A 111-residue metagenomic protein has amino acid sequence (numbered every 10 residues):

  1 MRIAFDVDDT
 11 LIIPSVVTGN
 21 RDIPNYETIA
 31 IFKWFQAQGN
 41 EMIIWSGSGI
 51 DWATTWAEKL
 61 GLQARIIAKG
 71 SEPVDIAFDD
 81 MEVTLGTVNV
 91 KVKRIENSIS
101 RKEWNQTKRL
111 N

Functional and structural regions predicted by a protein language model:
M1-N111: HAD-like aspartate-dependent phosphatase fold
